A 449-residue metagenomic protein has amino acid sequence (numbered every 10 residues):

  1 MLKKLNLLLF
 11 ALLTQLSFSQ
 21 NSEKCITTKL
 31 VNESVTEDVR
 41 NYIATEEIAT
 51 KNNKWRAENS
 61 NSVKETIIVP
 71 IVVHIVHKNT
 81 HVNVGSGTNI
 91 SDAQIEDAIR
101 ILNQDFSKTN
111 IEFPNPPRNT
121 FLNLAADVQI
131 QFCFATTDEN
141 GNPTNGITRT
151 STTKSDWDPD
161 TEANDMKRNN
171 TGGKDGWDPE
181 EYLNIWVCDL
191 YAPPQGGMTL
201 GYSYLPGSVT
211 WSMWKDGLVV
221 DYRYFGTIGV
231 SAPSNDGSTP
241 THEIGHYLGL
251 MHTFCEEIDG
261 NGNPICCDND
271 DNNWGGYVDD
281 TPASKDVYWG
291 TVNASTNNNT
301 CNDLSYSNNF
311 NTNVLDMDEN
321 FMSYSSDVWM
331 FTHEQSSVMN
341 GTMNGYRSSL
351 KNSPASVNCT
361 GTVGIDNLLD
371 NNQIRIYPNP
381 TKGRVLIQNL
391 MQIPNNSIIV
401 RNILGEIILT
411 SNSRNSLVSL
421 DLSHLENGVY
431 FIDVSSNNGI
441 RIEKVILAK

Functional and structural regions predicted by a protein language model:
K3-F10: Sec-dependent signal peptide recognition, specifically the positively charged N-region followed immediately by
F10-F18: Hydrophobic h-region of N-terminal signal peptides that target proteins for export in Gram-negative bacteria
Q20-T66, F106: N-terminal zymogen propeptides
W55-N103, V187-A192: Fold-level signature of zinc-dependent metallopeptidase catalytic domains
A93-R100, Q104, S238, N320 (+2 more regions): Solvent-exposed, polar/charged alpha-helical surfaces in well-ordered, non-transmembrane soluble domains, broadly
R100-A294, N298: Metzincin-family zinc-dependent endopeptidase catalytic domain
T332-N367: A recurrent domain-boundary module in secreted/ectodomain proteins
L368-K449: C-terminal outer-membrane/trafficking sorting elements
